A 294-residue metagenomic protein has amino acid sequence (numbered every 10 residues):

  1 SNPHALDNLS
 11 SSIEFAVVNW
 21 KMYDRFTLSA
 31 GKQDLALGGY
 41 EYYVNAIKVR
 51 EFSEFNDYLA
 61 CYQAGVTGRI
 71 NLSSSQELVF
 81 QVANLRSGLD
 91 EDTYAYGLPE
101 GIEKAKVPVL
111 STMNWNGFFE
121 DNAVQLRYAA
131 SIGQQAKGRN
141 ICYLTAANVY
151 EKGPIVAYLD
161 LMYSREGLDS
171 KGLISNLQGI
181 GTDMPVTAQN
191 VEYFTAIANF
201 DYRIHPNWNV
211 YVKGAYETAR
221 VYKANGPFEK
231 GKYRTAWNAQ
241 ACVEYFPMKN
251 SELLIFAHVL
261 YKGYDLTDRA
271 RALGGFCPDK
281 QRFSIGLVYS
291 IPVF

Functional and structural regions predicted by a protein language model:
N2-S12, D24-N116, Q281-F283, V288-S290: Surface-exposed coil loops of outer-membrane beta-barrel proteins
H4-L6, E41, A123-F294: Outer-membrane beta-barrel pore domains
Y94, E100, V107-I132, N140-I141 (+1 more regions): Charged interaction patches that mediate protein-protein contacts
